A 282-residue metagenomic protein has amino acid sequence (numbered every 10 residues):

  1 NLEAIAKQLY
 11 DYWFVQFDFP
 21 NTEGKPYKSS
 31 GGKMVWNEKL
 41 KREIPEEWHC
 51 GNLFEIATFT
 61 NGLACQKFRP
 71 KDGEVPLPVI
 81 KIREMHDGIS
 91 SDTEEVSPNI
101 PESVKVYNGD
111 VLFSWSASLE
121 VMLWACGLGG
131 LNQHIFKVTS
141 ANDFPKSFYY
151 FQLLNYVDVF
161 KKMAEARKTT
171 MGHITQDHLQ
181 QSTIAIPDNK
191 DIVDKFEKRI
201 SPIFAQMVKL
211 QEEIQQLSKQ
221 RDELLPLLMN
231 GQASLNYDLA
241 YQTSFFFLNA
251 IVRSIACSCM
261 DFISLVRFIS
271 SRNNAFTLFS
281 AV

Functional and structural regions predicted by a protein language model:
N1-W13, S29-A64, K190-A240, F246-F247: Non-catalytic DNA-recognition/assembly elements of restriction-modification systems
Q16, T22, N61-G62, F144 (+1 more regions): Secondary-structure transition motif
D18, E46-H49, R69-P70, L77 (+4 more regions): Extended non-membrane alpha-helical scaffolds
G24-P26, Q66-E74, M163-A166: Short coil/turn segments at secondary-structure boundaries
K33-L40, G51-R69, P76-N108, L131: Sequence-specific dsDNA recognition surfaces
K81-I82, P101-V159, A164-T169, I174-L179: A short beta-sheet element
D87-I89, E120-M122, L235: Flexible loop/turn segments at secondary-structure boundaries
S244, L248-S280: Low-acidity, Ser/Thr- and Arg-rich intrinsically disordered low-complexity segments
